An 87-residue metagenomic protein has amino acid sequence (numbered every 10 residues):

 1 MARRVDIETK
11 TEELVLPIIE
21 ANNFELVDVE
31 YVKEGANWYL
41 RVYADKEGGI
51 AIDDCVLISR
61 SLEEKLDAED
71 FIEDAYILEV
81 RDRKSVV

Functional and structural regions predicted by a protein language model:
M1-K10: N-terminal presequence-like segments and adjacent domain-start helices
T9-E20, D53-E64, L78: Solvent-exposed alpha-helical segments within well-ordered globular domains of core cellular machineries
V15-L26, D70-E73: Short secondary-structure junctions
N23, I50-I52, K65, I72: Short helix C-cap/helix-to-loop transition motifs enriched in small/turn-promoting residues
F24-Y39: Short edge beta-strands and adjacent turn/loop segments
Y43-C55: A short interface-forming secondary-structure element
F71-R81: A short amphipathic beta-strand at an alpha->beta junction
K84-V87: Conserved small/polar residues in nucleotide/adenosyl-binding loops
